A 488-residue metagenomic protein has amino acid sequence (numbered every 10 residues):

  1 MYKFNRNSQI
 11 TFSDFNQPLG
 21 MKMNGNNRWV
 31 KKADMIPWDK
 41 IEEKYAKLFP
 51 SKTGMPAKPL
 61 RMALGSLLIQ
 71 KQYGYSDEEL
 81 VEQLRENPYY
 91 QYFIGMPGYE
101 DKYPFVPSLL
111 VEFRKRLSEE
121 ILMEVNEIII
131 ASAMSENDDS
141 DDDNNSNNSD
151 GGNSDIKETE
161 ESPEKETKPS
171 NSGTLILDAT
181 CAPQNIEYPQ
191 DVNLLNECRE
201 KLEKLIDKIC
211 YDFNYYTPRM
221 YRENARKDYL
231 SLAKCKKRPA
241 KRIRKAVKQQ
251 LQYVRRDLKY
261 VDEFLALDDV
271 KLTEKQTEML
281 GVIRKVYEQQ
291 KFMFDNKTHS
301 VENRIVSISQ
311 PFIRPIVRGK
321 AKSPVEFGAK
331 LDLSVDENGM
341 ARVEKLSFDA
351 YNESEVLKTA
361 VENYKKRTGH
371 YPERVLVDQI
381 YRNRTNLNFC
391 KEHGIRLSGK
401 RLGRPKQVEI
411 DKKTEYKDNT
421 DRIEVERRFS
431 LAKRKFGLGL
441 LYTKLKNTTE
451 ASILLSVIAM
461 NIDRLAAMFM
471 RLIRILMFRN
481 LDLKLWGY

Functional and structural regions predicted by a protein language model:
M1-I36, S154, A467-Y488: Charged, often Cys/His-bearing segments associated with DNA-binding zinc-finger transcription factors
M23-L68: Basic, short loop/linker segments at the boundary and entry of helix-turn-helix/winged-helix-like folds
N27, S66, L80, V106-L110 (+8 more regions): Short, conserved catalytic/metal-binding motifs centered on acidic residues
T53-K58, P88, L376-R384: Acidic, metal-coordinating catalytic cores used for nucleic-acid/nucleotide bond scission and strand-transfer chemistry
P97, D101-Q310: Active-site- or DNA-interface-adjacent structural scaffold in DNA-acting proteins
Q276-V282, Y287-F294, E415-Y488: Basic, amphipathic alpha-helical segments enriched in Lys/Arg and hydrophobic/aromatic residues
S307-K322: Flexible, glycine/threonine-enriched loop-and-boundary segments that flank and lead into catalytic domains of large
K320-R367: Electropositive, glycine- and tryptophan-enriched low-complexity nucleic-acid-binding patches
